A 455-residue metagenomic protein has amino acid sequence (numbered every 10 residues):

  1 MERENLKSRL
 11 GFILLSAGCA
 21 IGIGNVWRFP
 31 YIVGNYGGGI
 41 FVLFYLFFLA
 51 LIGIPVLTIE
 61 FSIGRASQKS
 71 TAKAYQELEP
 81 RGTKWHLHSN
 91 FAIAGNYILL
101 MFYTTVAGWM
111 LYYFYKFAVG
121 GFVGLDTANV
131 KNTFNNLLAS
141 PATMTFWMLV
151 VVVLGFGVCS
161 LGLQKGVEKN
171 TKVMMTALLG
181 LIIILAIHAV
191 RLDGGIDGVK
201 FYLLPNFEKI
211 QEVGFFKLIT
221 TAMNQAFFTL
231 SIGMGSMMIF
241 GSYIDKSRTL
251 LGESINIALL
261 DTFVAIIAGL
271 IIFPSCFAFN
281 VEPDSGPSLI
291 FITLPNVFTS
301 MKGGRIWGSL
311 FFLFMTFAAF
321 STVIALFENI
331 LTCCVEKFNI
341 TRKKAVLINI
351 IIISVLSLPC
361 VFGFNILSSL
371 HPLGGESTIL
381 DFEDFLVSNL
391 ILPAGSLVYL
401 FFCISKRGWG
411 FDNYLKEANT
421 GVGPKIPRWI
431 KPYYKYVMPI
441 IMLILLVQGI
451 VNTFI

Functional and structural regions predicted by a protein language model:
M1-W27, V56-F61, R65-N90, D245-T249 (+1 more regions): Membrane-interface "cap" regions at the ends of multi-pass membrane proteins
E2-L6, E168, K172-F320, I324 (+2 more regions): Membrane-embedded translocation segments of transport machinery
R3, A107-A139, Y243-S247, G252-V264 (+4 more regions): Helix-loop-helix connectors at the membrane interface of multi-pass transporters/channels
R3-E4, I32-Y36, A66, T71-F91 (+6 more regions): Inter-helical loop and helix-membrane interface segments of multi-pass membrane transporters/permeases
N5, G11-I13, C19, T145-F146 (+5 more regions): Loop-to-transmembrane helix boundary motifs in multi-pass membrane proteins
N5-S16, F41-F44, T83-Y97, T145-V151 (+5 more regions): Select transmembrane alpha-helical segments in multipass membrane proteins
G11-F48, G235-S236, G241, L251-I255 (+1 more regions): Transmembrane helix-boundary motif of multi-pass solute transporters/channels
H88-A94, F338-I350, D384-M442: C-terminal membrane-solvent junction of multi-pass transporters and transport-like membrane proteins
